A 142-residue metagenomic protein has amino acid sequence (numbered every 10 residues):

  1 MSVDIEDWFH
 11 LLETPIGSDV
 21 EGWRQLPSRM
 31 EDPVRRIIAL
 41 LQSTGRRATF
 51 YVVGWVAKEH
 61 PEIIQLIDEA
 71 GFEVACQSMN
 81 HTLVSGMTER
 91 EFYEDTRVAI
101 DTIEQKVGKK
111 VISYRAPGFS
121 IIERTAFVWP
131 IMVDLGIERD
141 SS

Functional and structural regions predicted by a protein language model:
M1-S113, G118-S142: Catalytic alpha-helical scaffold of carbohydrate-active enzymes acting on polysaccharides/glycoconjugates
